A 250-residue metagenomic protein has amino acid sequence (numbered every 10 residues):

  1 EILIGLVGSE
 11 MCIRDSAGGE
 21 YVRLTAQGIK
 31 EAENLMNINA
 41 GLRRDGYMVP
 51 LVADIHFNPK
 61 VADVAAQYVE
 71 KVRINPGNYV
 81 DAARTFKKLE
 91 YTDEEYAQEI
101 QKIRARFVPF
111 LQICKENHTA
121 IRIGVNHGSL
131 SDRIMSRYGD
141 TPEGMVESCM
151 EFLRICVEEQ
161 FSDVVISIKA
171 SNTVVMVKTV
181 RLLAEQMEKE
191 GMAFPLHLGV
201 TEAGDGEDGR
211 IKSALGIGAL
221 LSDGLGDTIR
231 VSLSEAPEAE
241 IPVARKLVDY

Functional and structural regions predicted by a protein language model:
E1-G8, C12-I13: Single conserved hydrophobic/aromatic residue that forms the stacking wall/gate of nucleotide- or nucleobase-binding
A17-L42, P76-Q98, V164-T173: Glycine-rich, proline-tolerant flexible connector loops at the mouths of alpha/beta enzymes
G18-Y21, Y68-T85, S222-E238: Glycine-rich phosphate-binding active-site loops on the catalytic face of alpha/beta enzymes
E20-L24, V49-I55, V72-I74, T119-V125 (+3 more regions): Hydrophobic faces of well-ordered beta-strands that scaffold small-molecule active sites in alpha/beta enzyme cores
A26-K30, I55-V61, P76-V80, V125-S131 (+3 more regions): Active-site-proximal loop/turn and secondary-structure-junction residues that shape catalytic pockets, frequently
E31-A53, K102-H118, L183-M192: Alpha-helix-loop-beta-strand connector modules within alpha/beta enzyme cores
D45-G46, V69-R106, R133-G144: Glycine-rich tight-turn/loop motif centered on a GG-T
D93-I103, M135-Y250: Catalytic alpha/beta core domains of metabolic enzymes, predominantly
